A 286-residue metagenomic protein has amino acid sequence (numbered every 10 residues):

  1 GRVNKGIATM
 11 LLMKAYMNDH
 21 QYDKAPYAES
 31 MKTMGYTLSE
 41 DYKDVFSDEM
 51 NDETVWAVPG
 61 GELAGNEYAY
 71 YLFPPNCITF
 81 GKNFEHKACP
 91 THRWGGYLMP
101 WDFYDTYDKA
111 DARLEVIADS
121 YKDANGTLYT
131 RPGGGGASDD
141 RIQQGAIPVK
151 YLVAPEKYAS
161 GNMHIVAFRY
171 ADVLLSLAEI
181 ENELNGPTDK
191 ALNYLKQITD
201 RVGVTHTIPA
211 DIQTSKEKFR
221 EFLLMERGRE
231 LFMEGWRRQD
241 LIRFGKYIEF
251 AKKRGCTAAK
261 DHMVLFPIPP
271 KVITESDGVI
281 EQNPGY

Functional and structural regions predicted by a protein language model:
G1-T33, W56, D111, H164-I198 (+3 more regions): Extended, hydrophobic/aromatic-rich amphipathic alpha-helical segments that build helical scaffolds
R2-G133, E249: An aromatic- and glycine-enriched ligand-binding surface/loop that stacks and positions planar moieties
K32-T37, Q197-I208: Short, mixed-charge aromatic SLiMs
T37, K109, G203, E226 (+1 more regions): Residue-level signal for pocket-adjacent positions within structured domains
V45-G96, S160, H164-I165, T199 (+1 more regions): Long, intrinsically disordered, low-complexity segments
D102-Y170: Flexible, polar/acidic helix-loop-strand segments at domain edges
